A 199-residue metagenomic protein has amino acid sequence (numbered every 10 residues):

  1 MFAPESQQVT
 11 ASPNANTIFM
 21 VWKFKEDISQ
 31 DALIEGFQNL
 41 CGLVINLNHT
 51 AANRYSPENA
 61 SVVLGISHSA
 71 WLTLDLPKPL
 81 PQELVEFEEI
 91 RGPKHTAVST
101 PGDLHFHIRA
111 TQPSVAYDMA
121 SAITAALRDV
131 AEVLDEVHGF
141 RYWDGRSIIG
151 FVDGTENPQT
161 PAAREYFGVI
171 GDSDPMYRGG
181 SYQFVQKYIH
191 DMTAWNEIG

Functional and structural regions predicted by a protein language model:
M1-G199: Long, histidine/aromatic-enriched segments associated with O2/redox biology
